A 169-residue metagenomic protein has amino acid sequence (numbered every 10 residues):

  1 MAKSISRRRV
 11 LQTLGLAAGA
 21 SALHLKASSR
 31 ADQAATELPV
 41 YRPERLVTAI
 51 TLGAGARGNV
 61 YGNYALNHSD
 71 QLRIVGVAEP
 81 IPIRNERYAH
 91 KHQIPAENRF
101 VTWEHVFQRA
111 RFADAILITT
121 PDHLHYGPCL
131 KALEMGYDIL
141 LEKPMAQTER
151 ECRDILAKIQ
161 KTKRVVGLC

Functional and structural regions predicted by a protein language model:
M1-A18: N-terminal secretory signal peptides and thylakoid transit peptides that target proteins across membranes
A17-Q93: N-terminal Rossmann-like dinucleotide-binding module
T51, I118, L141, V166-L168: Hydrophobic residues in well-ordered beta-strands that form the structural core
L72, Y137, R164-V165: Short, well-ordered coil/turn segments that N-cap beta-strands
G76, A115, V165: Short, Asp-centered acidic motifs that coordinate Mg2+ and/or phosphate in catalytic or ligand-binding sites
Q93-N98, K161-R164: A short helix-to-beta-strand connector/capping loop
E97-D154, K158: Beta-loop-alpha module in the N-terminal Rossmann-like domain of NAD(P)-dependent dehydrogenases, especially those
D154-C169: Rossmann-fold dehydrogenase core element
